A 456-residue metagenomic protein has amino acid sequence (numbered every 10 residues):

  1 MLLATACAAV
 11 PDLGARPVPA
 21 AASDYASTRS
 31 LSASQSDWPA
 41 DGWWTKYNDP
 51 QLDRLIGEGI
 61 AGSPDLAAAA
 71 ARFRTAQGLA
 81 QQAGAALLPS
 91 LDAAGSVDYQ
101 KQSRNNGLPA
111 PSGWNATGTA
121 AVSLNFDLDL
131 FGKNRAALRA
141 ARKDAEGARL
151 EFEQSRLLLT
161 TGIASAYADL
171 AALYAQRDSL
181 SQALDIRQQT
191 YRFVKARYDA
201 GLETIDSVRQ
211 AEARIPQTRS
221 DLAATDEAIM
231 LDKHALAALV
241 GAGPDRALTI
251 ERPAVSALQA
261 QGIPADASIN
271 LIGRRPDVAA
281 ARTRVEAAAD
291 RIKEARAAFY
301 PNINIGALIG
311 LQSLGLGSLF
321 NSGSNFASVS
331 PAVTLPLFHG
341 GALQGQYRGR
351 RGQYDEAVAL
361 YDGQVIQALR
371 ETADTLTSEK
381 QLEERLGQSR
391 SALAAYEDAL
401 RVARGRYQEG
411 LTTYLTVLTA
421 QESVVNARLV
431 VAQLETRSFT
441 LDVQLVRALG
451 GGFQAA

Functional and structural regions predicted by a protein language model:
M1-A61, G118, R142, D226-G273 (+2 more regions): Terminal intrinsically disordered/low-complexity segments used for targeting and assembly
S32-S34, W38-Y47, S96-S123, R246-P264 (+3 more regions): Small/polar, glycine/serine/threonine/aspartate-rich low-complexity segments that form flexible
I56, T119-S123, Y167, E212 (+3 more regions): Membrane-embedded beta-strand positions in outer-membrane beta-barrel channels/transporters
A67-A68, G84-A85, W114, L128-R156 (+7 more regions): Sec/SRP-type N-terminal targeting helices
S96-Q100, N125-D127, E151, L173 (+5 more regions): Outer-membrane beta-barrel pore domains and translocons
N134, K143, L150-A267, S378 (+4 more regions): Periplasmic alpha-helical coiled-coil/stalk elements that build and connect Gram-negative outer-membrane
P244, L258-Q259, L376, E409 (+1 more regions): Acidic, low-complexity, intrinsically disordered peripheral segments
